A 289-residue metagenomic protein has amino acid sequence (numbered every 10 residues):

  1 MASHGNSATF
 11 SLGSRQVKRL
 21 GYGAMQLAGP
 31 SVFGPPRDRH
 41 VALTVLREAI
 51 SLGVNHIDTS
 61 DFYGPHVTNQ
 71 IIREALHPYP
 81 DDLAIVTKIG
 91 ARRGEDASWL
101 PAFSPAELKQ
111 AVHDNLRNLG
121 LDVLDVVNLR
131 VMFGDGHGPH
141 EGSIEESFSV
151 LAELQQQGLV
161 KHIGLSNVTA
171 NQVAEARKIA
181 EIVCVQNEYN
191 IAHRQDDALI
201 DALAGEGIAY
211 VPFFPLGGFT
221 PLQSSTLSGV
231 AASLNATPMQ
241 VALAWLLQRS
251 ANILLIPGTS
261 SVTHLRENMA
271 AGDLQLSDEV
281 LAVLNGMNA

Functional and structural regions predicted by a protein language model:
M1-L83: N-terminal binding-site loop/beta-alpha segment at the start of enzyme catalytic domains that lines or forms
H4, M132-A289: Beta/alpha (TIM)-barrel catalytic core signal, keyed to glycine-rich beta->alpha loops juxtaposed to Asp/Glu that bind
R15-L20, G53-H56, P80-L83, L121-D125 (+4 more regions): Short, well-ordered coil/turn segments that N-cap beta-strands
L27-H40, E95-A106, D135-H140: Active-site mouth loops of central-metabolism enzymes
P36-A49, F103-L119, T169-V173: Short, acidic/polar
R73-A84, R117-G120, R177-K178, I200-G205: Acidic (Asp/Glu)-rich catalytic clusters
D82-E95: A short, structured active-site edge motif that brings together acidic residues
R117-H137: Active-site groove signature of glycoside hydrolases
